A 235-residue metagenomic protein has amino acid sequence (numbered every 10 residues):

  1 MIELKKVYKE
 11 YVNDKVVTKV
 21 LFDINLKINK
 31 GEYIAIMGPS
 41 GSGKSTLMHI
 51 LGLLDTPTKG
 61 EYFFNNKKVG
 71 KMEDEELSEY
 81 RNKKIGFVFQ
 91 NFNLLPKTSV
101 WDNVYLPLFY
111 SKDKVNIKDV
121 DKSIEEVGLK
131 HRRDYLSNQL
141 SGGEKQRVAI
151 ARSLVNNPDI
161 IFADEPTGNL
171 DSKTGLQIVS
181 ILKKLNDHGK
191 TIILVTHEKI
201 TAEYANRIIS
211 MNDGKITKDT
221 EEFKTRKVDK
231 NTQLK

Functional and structural regions predicted by a protein language model:
I2-I24, I28-A205: ABC family nucleotide-binding domain
I28, N212-D213: A short hydrophobic/aromatic micro-motif that marks alpha-helical segments and, especially, helix-coil
S42-K44, N212, K235: Serine/proline-rich low-complexity intrinsically disordered segments, especially terminal tails, linkers
E73, N212, T220: Residues at the C-termini of beta-strands that transition into short coil/loop
I208-S210: Conserved short hydrophobic beta-strand within the ABC ATPase nucleotide-binding domain
K215-K235: Conserved beta-strand-loop-alpha-helix hinge in the C-terminal portion of ABC ATPase nucleotide-binding domains
